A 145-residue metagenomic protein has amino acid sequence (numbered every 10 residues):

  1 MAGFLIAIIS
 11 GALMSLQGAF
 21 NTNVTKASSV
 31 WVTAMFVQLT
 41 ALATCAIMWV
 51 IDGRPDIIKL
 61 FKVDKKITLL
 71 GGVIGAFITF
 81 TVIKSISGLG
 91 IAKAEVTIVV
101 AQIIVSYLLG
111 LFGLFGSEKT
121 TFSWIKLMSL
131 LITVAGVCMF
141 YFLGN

Functional and structural regions predicted by a protein language model:
M1-I9, L42-I67, F112-I125, G144-N145: Membrane-interface interhelical linkers
M1-W31, F77, T81, A135: Glycine-/small-residue-enriched transmembrane alpha-helix faces in small-molecule transporters and effluxers
K26-V30, T81-V100: Structural motif at transmembrane-helix junctions in multi-pass transporters
T33, S85, F112-L114: Hydrophobic/aromatic residues within transmembrane alpha-helices of multi-pass small-molecule transporters
F36, T97-I98, I125-M128: Hydrophobic core positions of alpha-helical segments in small-molecule transporters and transporter systems
T40-T44, T97-F112, L131: Alpha-helical transmembrane segments of compact multi-pass small-molecule transporters, enriched in specific families
T68-L89, M139: Specific transmembrane alpha-helical segments of multi-pass solute transporters/efflux pumps, especially DMT/EamA
F122-Y141: Hydrophobic transmembrane alpha-helices of multi-pass small-molecule transport proteins
